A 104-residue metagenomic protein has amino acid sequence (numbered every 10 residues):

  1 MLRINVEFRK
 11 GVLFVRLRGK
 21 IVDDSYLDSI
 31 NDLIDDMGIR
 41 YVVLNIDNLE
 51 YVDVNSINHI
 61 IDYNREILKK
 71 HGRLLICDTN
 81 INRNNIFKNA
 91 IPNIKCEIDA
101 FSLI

Functional and structural regions predicted by a protein language model:
M1-E50, R65-I104: STAS-like cytosolic regulatory interaction modules
D53: ABC-family nucleotide-binding domains
